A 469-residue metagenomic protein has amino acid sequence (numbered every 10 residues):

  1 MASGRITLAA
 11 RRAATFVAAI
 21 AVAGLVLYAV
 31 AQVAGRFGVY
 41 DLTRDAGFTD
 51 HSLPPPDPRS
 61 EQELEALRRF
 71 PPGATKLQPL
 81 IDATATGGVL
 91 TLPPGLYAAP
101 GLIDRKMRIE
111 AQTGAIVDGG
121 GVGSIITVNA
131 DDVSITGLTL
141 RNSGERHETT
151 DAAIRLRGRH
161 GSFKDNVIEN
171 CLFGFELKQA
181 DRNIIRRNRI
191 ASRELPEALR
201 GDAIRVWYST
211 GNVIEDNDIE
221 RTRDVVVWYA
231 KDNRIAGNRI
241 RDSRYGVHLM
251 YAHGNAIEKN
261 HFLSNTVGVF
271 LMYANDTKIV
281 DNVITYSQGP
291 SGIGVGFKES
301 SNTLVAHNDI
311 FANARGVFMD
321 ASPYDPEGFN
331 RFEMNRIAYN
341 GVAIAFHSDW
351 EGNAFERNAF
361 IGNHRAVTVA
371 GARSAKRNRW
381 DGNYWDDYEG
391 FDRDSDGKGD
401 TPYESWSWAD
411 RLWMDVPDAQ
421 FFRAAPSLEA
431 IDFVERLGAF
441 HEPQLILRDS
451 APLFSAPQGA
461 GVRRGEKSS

Functional and structural regions predicted by a protein language model:
G4-A23: N-terminal Sec-pathway targeting helices
V26-T43: Membrane-interface motif at the C-terminal end of an N-terminal transmembrane signal
D41, G47-L53, P58, P290 (+6 more regions): Functionally critical loop-and-helix segments that line ligand-binding/catalytic clefts of soluble enzyme domains
Q62-A99: Acidic Gly/Asp/Thr-rich repetitive segments characteristic of extracellular carbohydrate-active and adhesion proteins
D82-A85, L96-E110, V117-G161, L172-A180 (+1 more regions): Extracellular beta-strand-rich solenoid/capping regions of secreted or surface-exposed proteins that bind or remodel
T91, L102, E110, D118 (+20 more regions): Extracellular beta-strand solenoid repeats
G119-T127, H147-R155, N170-L177, E197-W207 (+7 more regions): Extracellular beta-strand/beta-solenoid scaffold signature
